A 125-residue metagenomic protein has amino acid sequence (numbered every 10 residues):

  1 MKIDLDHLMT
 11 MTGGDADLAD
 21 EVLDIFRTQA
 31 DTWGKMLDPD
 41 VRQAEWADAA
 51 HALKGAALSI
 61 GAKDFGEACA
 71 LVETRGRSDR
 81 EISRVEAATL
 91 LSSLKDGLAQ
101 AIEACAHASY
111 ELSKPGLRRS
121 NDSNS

Functional and structural regions predicted by a protein language model:
M1-D6, D17-G34, A56-L71, D79-S125: Amphipathic, coiled-coil-like alpha-helical segments
T12-G13, P39, L58, R77: Alpha-solenoid HEAT/Armadillo repeat architecture
T32-A47: Helix-loop segments that flank and shape redox-cofactor active sites
L53: An anion-binding catalytic pocket shared by soluble metabolic enzymes
T74: Recognition helix of helix-turn-helix/homeodomain-like DNA-binding domains that insert into the DNA major groove
